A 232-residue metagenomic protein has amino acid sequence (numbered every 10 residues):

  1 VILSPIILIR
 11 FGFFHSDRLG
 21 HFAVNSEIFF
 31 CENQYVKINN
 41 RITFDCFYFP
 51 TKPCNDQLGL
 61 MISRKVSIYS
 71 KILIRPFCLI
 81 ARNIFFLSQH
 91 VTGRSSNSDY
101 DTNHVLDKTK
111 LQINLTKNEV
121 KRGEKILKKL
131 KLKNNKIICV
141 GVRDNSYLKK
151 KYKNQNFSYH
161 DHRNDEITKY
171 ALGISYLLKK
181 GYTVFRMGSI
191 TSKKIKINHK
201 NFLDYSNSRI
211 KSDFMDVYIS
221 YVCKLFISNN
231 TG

Functional and structural regions predicted by a protein language model:
I2-E124: Secretory-pathway glycan-assembly enzymes, especially type II membrane glycosyltransferases that use nucleotide-sugar
I2-I7, D101, N118-N154: Nucleotide-sugar donor-binding and catalytic loop/hinge architecture of NDP-sugar-dependent glycosyltransferases
F14-R18, L148-R163: Short, flexible/disordered intra-domain loops and linkers
H21-F29, H162-K169, G173: Conserved alpha-helical elements of sugar-nucleotide-dependent glycosyltransferases
F30-Q34, K128, A171-S175, Y218-Y221: Surface-exposed alpha-helical segments enriched in charged/polar residues
N40-F49, C139-G141, T183-G188, S228: A structural signal for short, well-ordered beta-strand segments and their strand-loop junctions that often border
I138-K150, I167-S212: Catalytic donor nucleotide-activated moiety binding site of glycosyltransferases and closely related
D216-G232: A donor-sugar binding/catalytic signature common to diverse glycosyltransferases and related nucleotide-sugar
